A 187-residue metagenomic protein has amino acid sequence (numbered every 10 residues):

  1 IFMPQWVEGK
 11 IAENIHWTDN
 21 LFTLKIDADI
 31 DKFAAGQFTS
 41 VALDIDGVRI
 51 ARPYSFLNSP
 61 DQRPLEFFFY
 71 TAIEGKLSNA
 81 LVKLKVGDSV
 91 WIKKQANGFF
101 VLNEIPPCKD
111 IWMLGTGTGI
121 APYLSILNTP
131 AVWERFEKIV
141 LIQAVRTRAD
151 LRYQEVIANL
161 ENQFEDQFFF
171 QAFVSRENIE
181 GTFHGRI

Functional and structural regions predicted by a protein language model:
I1-V7, I142, T147-I187: Reductase modules of NAD(P)H-dependent flavoproteins
F2-D88, S175-R176: Ferredoxin-reductase
G47-Y54, N97-I105: Short, Lys/Arg- and Gly-enriched loop/turn segments at beta-strand edges
E66, W91, W112, V140-I142 (+1 more regions): A structural signal for isolated positions on well-ordered beta-strands in alpha/beta enzyme cores
W91, P107-D110, L124: Acidic/glycine-rich phosphate/pyrophosphate-binding loops and surrounding catalytic core that coordinate Mg2+
C108, V132-I139: Conserved S-adenosyl-L-methionine
T116-A121: Ser/Thr-glycine-rich phosphate-binding loops at phosphate-binding pockets of nucleotides, nucleotide cofactors
P122-V132: Histidine-anchored nucleotide/phosphate-binding helix
